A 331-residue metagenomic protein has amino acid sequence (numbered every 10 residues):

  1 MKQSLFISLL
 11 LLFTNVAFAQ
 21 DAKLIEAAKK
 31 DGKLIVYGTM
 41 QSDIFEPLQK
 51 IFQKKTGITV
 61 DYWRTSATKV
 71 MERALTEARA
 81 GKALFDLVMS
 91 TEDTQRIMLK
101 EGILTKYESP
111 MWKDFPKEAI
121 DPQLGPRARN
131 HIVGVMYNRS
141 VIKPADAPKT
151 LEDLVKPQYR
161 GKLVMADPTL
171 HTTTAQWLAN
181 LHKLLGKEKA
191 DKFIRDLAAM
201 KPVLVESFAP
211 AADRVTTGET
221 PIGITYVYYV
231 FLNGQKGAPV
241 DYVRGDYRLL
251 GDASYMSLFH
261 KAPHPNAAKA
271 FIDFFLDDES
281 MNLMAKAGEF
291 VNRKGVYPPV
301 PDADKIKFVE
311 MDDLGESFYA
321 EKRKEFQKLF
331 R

Functional and structural regions predicted by a protein language model:
F13-A19: Sec/Tat signal peptide C-region and signal peptidase I cleavage site
D21-K29, K33-I35, T39-T59, N233: Short, polar/charged alpha-helical segment
I35-Q49, D61-A78, K82-E219: Extracytoplasmic ligand-binding site segments that recognize negatively charged/polar headgroups
D93-I97, T216, P221-D241: A ligand-binding cleft/hinge motif common to bilobed small-molecule-binding domains
D114-K117, N130-H131, F193-A198, L204-V205 (+1 more regions): Periplasmic-binding protein-like
G134-V141, L178-H182, A253-A267, F275 (+1 more regions): A bilobed periplasmic-binding-protein/Venus flytrap-type ligand-binding module shared by bacterial periplasmic
G161-T169, F274-Y297: Periplasmic-binding protein-like
P298-R331: Extracellular/periplasmic bilobal clamshell ligand-binding domains
